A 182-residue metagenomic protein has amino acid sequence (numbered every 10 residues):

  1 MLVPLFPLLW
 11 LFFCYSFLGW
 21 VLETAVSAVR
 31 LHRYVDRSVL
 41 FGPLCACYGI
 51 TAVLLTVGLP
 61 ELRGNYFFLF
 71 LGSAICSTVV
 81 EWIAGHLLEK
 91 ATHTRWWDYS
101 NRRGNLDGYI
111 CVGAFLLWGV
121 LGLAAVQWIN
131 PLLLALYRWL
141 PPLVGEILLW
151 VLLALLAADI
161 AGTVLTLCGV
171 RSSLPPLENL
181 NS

Functional and structural regions predicted by a protein language model:
M1-S182: Aromatic-rich, lipid-facing transmembrane alpha helices and their immediate juxtamembrane interface loops in integral
